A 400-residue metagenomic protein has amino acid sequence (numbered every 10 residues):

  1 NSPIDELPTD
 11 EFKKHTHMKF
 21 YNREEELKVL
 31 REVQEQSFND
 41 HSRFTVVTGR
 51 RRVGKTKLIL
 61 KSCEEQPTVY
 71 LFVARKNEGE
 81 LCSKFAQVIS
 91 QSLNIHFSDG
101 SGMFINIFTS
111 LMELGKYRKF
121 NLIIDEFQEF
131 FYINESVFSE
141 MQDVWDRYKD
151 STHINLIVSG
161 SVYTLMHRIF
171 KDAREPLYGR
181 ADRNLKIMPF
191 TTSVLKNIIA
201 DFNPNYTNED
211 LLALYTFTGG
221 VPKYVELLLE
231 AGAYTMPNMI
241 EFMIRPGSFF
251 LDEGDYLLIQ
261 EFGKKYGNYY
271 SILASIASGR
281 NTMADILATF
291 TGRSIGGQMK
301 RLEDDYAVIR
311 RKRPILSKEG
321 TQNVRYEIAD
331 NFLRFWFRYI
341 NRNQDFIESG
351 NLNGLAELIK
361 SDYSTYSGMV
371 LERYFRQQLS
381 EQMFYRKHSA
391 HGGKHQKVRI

Functional and structural regions predicted by a protein language model:
K19, R52, Q322-I400: A cross-kingdom feature that marks ATP-driven nucleic-acid transaction machinery
K19-V33: N-terminal pre-P-loop "Q-motif" helix
H41-I59: Walker A/P-loop nucleotide-binding motif
T45-G49, I133, D143-R174: Sensor-1/coupling segment of RecA-like P-loop NTPase cores
E65-L71, R75, G79-S98, S110-M112: Conserved NTP-binding/hydrolysis module of P-loop NTPases
T68, K171-M188: A short helix-turn-beta junction within AAA+ P-loop NTPase domains corresponding to the substrate/partner-engaging
H96-I124, E129-Y132, E140, V144-N155 (+1 more regions): Mid-core helix/loop region of P-loop NTP-binding domains shared across ATPases and GTPases
L185-R338: Interdomain hinge/linker elements that couple catalytic modules in large macromolecular machines
